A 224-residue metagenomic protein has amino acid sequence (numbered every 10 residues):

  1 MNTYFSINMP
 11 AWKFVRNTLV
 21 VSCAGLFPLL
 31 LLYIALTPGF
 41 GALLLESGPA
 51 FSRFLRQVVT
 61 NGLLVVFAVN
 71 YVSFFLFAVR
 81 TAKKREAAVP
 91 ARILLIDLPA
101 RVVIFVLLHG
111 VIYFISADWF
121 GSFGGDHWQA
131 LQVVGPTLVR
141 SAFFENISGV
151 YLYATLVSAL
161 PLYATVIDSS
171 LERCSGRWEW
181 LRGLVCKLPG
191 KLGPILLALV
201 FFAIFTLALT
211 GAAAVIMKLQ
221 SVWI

Functional and structural regions predicted by a protein language model:
M1-A11, L43-E46, V72-L98, L162-L192: Cytoplasmic membrane-interface regions of multi-pass membrane proteins
W12, L44-V66, L131-A154, L184-P194: Membrane-interface segments at the starts/ends of alpha-helical transmembrane spans
K13-G25, V89-I112, R182-F205: Transmembrane alpha-helical segments of multi-pass membrane proteins
A24-A42, L209-T210, A214: Alpha-helical transmembrane segments of multi-pass membrane proteins
I34-G48, G125-Q129: Extended intrinsically disordered, low-complexity coil regions enriched in Ser, Thr, Gly, Ala and often Pro
T60-A78, L152-Y163: Hydrophobic alpha-helical membrane-embedded segments
V103-S169: Membrane-proximal helix-loop-helix units in multi-pass membrane proteins
T206-I224: Juxtamembrane boundary at the C-terminal end of a transmembrane helix
